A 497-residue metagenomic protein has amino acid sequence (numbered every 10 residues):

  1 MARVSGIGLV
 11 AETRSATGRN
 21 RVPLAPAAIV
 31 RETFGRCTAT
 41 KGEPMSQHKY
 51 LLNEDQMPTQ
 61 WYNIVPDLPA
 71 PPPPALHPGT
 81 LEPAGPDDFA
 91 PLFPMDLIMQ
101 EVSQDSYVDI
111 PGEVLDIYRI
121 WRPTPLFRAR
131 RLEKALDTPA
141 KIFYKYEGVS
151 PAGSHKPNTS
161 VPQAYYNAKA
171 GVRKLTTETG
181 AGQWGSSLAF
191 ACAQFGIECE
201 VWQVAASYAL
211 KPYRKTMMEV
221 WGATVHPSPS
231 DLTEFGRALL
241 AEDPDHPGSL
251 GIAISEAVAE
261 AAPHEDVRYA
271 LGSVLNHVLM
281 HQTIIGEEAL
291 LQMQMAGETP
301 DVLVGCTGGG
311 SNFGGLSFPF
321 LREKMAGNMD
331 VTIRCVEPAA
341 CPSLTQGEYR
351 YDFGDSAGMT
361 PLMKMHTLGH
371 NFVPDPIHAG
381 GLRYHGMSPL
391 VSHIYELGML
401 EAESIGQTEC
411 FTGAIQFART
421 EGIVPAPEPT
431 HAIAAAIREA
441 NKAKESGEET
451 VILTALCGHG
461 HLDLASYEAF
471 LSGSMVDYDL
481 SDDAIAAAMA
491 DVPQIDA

Functional and structural regions predicted by a protein language model:
Q47-V172: Positively charged, low-complexity intrinsically disordered leader regions
Y107-D109, L239-H277, G297, R322-D330 (+2 more regions): Active-site/ligand-binding loops adjacent to catalytic centers
Y146-T159, L175-W184, L275-V278, V304-G309 (+4 more regions): Active-site nucleophile and cofactor-binding loops and adjacent substrate-binding regions of central metabolic enzymes
P157-P162, T177-F195, A209-P212, T307-S317 (+3 more regions): Short glycine/serine/threonine-rich phosphate/pyrophosphate-binding segments that cradle anionic phosphate groups
T159, A170-A206, T299-F313, I333 (+1 more regions): A short, small-residue-rich loop immediately preceding and capping a beta-strand
P162-V172, S186-E198, E219-V220, S317-G327 (+1 more regions): Alpha-helix C-terminal capping segments
W184-P247, S343-F353, L464-S472: Active-site-proximal loop->helix
T307-S311, G315, Q407-S472: Claisen-condensing/thiolase-fold acyl-transfer catalytic domains that form or cleave C-C bonds in fatty acid
